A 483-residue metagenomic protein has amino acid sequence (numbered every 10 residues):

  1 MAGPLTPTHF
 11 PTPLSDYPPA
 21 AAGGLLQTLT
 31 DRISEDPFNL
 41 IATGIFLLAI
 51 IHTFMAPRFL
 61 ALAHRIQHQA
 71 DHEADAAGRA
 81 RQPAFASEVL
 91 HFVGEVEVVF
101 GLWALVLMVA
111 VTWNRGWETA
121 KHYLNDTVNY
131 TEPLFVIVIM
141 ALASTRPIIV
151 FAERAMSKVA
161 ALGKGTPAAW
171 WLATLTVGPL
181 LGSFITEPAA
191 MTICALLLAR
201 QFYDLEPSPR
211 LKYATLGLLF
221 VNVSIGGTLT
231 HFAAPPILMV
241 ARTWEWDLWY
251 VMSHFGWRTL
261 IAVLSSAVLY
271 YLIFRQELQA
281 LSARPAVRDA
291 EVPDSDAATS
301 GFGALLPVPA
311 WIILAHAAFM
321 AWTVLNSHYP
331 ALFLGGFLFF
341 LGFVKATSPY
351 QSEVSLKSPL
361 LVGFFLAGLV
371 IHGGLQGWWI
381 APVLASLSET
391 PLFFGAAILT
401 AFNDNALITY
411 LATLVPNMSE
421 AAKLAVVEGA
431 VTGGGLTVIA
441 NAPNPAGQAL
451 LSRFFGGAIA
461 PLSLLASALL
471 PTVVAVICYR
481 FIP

Functional and structural regions predicted by a protein language model:
M1-F38, F59-V99, S157, A161 (+2 more regions): Intrinsically disordered, low-complexity non-transmembrane regions of multi-pass membrane transporters
T28-F38, E88-E97, E118-P133, L248-R258 (+4 more regions): Interfacial loop-to-helix junctions that mark the boundaries of transmembrane helices in multi-pass membrane
E35-N39, T127-P133, A160-A173, L205-L216 (+3 more regions): Membrane-interfacial loop-to-helix junctions in multi-pass transporters
I41-A61, E95-T112, N129-A141, I193 (+3 more regions): Hydrophobic mid-bilayer segments of alpha-helices in multi-pass membrane transport proteins, especially secondary
I41-G44, L48-R65, G217, L229-T230 (+2 more regions): Juxtamembrane and boundary regions of transmembrane helices in multi-pass small-molecule transporters and channels
E73, W113-N125, I149-E153, L314-M418: Transmembrane helical segments that form the transport core of multi-pass membrane transport proteins
K164, A168-G226, M239, Y410-E428 (+2 more regions): Hydrophobic transmembrane alpha-helices that form the pore/transport pathway of multi-pass ion and small-solute
G182-T192, Y213-L248, S266-Y271, D404-Y410 (+2 more regions): Alpha-helical transmembrane segments and, especially, the helix-loop junctions at the ends of these helices
